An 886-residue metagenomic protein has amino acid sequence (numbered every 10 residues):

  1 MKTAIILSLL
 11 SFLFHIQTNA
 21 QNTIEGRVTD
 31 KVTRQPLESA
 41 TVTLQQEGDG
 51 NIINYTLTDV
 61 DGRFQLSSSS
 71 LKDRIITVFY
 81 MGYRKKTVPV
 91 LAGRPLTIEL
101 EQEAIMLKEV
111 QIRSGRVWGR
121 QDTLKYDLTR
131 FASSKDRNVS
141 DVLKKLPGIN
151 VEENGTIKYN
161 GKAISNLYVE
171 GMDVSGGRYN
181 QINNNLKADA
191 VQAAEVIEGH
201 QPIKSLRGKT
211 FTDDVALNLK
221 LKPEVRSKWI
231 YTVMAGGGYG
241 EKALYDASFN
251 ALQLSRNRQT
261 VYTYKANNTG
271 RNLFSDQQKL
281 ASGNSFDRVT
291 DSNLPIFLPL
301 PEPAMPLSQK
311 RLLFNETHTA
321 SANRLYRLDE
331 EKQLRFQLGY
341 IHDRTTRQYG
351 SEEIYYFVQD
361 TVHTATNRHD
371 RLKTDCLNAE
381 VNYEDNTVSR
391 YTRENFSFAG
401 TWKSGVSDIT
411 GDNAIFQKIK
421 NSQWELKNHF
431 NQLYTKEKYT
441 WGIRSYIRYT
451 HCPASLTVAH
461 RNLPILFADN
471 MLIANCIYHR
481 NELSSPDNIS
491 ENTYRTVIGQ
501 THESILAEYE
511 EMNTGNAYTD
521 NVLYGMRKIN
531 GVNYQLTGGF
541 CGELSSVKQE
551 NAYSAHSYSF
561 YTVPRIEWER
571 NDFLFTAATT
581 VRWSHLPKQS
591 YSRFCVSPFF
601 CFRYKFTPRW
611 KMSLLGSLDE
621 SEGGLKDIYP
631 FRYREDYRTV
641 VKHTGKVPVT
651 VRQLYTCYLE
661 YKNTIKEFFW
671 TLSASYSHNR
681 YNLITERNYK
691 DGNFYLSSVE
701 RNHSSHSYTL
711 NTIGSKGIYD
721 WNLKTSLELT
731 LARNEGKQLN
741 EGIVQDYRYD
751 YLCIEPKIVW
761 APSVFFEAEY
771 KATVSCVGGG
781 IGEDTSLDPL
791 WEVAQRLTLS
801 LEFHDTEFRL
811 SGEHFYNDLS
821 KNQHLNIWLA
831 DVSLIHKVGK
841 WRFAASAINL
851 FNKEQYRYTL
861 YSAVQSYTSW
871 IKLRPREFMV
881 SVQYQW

Functional and structural regions predicted by a protein language model:
Q21, D61-R63, R84-R94, G115-V406 (+14 more regions): Membrane-proximal, glycine/serine-rich, low-complexity loop/turn segments characteristic of large bacterial
V32-Q46: Short, ordered, surface-exposed loop/turn motifs in non-cytosolic proteins
Q46-N51, D73-V88: A short, solvent-exposed loop/turn motif at the edges and junctions of modular extracellular/periplasmic domains
G48-R63: Short, acidic Ser/Thr/Gly-rich low-complexity loop/linker segments typical of extracellular and cell-surface proteins
R207-K209, L273-K279, R347-H363, G405-A414 (+14 more regions): Outer-membrane beta-barrel translocator domains and adjoining extracellular loop/strand segments of Gram-negative
R444-T450, L466-G499, S504-N679, T798 (+3 more regions): Structural signature of Gram-negative outer-membrane beta-barrels, strongest in the C-terminal barrel of TonB-dependent
T514, Y518-D520, N551-A555, P648 (+2 more regions): Outer membrane beta-barrel strand-and-loop segments of large Gram-negative receptors, especially TonB-dependent
C753-V777, G782-W886: Conserved C-terminal beta-signal and adjacent last beta-strands/turns of outer-membrane beta-barrel proteins
